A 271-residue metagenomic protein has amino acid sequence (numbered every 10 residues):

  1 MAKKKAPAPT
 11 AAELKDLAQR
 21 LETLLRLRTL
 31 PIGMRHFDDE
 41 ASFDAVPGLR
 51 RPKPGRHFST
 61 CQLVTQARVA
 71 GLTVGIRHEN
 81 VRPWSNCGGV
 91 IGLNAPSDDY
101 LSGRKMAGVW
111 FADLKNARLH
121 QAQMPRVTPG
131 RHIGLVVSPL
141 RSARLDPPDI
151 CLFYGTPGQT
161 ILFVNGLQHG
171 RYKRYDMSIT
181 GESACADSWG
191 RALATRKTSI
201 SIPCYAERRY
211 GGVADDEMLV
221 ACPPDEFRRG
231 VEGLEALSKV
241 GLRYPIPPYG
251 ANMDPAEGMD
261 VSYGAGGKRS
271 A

Functional and structural regions predicted by a protein language model:
K3-A271: Acidic, serine/proline-rich low-complexity intrinsically disordered regions
